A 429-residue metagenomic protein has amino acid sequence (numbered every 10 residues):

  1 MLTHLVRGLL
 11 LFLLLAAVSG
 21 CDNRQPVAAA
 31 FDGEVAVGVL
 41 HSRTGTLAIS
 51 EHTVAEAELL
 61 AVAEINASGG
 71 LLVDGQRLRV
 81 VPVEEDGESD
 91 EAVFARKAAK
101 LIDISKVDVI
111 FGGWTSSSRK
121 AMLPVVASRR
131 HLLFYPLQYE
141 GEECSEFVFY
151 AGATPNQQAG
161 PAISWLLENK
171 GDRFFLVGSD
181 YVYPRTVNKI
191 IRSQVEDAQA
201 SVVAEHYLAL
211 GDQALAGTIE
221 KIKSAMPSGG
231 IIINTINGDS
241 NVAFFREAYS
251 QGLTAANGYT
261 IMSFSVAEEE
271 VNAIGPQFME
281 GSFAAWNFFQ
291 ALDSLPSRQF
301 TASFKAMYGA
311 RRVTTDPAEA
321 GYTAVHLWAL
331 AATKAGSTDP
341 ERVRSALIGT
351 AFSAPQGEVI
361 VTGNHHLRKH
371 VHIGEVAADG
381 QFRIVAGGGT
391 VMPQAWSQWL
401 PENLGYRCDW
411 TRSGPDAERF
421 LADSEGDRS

Functional and structural regions predicted by a protein language model:
A17-G20: C-terminal motif of bacterial Sec signal peptides marking the signal peptidase cleavage site
D22-A30, I49-V54, L71-E142, A151 (+1 more regions): Beta-alpha junction/loop-to-helix N-cap segments that form part of ligand/metal-binding clefts
A30-E34, G38-L59, E85-E91, W114 (+3 more regions): Extracytoplasmic "Venus flytrap"
V35, A354-S429: Solvent-exposed, acidic/polar segments of extracytosolic/periplasmic ligand-binding ectodomains
A55, N237-G238, A243, Q290-F352: Extracellular/periplasmic ligand-binding modules, especially the Venus flytrap/periplasmic-binding
L101-W114, F134-P136, R173-G178, P227-G238 (+4 more regions): Periplasmic-binding protein-like
E140, T254-M279, A320, A346-T350: Venus flytrap/periplasmic-binding-protein-like
E140-G141, E146-Q251, A291-Q299, V359: Extracellular/periplasmic Venus flytrap/periplasmic-binding protein
